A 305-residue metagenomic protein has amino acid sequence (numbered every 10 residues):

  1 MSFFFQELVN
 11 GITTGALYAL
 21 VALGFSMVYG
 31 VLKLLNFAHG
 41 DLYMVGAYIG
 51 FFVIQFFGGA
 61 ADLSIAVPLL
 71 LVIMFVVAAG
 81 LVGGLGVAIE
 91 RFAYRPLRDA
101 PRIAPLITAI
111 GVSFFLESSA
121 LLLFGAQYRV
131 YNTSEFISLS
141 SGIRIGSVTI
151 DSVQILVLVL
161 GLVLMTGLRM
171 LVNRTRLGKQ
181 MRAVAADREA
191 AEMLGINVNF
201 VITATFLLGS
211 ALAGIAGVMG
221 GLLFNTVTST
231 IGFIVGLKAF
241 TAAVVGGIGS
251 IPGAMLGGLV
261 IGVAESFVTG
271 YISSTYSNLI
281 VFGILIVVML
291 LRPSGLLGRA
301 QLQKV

Functional and structural regions predicted by a protein language model:
M1-V21, I49, A60-M74, A100-A104 (+2 more regions): Membrane-interfacial amphipathic/re-entrant helices at transmembrane-helix boundaries
T14, G146-V227, I251-G257: Helix-loop-helix "hairpin" substructures at the membrane interface of multi-pass membrane proteins
Y18, V67, L71-G80, F206-A213 (+1 more regions): Transmembrane alpha-helical segments in multi-pass inner-membrane proteins
M27-Y48, D99-A104, L177-Q180, V198 (+5 more regions): Short, non-helical or kinked segments that cap or interrupt transmembrane helices
G30-A38, G84-V130, L171-G178, A183 (+2 more regions): Short loop segments and helix-boundary regions at transmembrane helix junctions of multi-pass inner-membrane proteins
L32-A88, F92: Membrane-embedded helix boundary and interhelical linker motif in transport proteins
A47-F52, A78-L85, I110-A120, L160-R169 (+3 more regions): Hydrophobic core segments of alpha-helical transmembrane domains in multi-pass membrane transport and ion-translocation
P96-L97, R102-R174, V201-A204, F267 (+4 more regions): Transmembrane helix-bundle core of multi-pass membrane transporters and related energy-transducing complexes
